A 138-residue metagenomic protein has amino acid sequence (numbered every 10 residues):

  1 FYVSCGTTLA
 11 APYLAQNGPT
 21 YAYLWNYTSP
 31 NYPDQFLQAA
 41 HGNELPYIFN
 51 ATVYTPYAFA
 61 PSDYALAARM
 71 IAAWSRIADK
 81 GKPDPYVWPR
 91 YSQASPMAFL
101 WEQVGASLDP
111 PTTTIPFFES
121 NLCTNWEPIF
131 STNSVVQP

Functional and structural regions predicted by a protein language model:
F1-P138: C-terminal helix-and-tail extensions that cap enzymatic domains
